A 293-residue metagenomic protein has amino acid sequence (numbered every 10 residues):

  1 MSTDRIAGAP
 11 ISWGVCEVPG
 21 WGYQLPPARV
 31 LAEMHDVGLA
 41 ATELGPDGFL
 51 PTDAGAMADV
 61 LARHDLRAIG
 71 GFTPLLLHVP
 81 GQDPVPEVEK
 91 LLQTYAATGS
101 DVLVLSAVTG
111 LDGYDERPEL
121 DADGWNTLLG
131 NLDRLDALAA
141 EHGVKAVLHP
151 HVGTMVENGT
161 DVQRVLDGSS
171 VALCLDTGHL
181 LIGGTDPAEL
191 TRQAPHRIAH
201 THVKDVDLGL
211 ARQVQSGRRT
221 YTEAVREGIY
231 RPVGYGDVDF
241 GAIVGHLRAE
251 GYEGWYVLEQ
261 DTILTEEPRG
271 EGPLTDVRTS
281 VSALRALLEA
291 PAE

Functional and structural regions predicted by a protein language model:
M1-T3, L31-D36, L50-G70, P86-S100 (+4 more regions): Acidic (Asp/Glu)-rich catalytic clusters
R5-P10, I69, S100-V108, H196-L208 (+1 more regions): Non-cysteine beta-strand/loop elements that form the S-adenosyl-L-methionine
G8, A41-T42, G130-D237, L288-A292: Acidic/histidine-rich catalytic cores of soluble enzymes
G8, M34, T42, L61 (+7 more regions): Conserved, mostly hydrophobic/aromatic
I11-G14, G45-D47, T73-H78, V108-G110 (+5 more regions): Active-site beta-loop-alpha junctions enriched in small/polar residues
S12-P26, L75-P84, P118-G124, P232-G234: Active-site mouth loops of central-metabolism enzymes
A41-A58, D112-Y114: Glycine-rich, proline-tolerant flexible connector loops at the mouths of alpha/beta enzymes
P80-C174, I182, T275-D276: Active-site acidic/histidine proton-transfer and metal-coordination neighborhood in alpha/beta enzyme cores
